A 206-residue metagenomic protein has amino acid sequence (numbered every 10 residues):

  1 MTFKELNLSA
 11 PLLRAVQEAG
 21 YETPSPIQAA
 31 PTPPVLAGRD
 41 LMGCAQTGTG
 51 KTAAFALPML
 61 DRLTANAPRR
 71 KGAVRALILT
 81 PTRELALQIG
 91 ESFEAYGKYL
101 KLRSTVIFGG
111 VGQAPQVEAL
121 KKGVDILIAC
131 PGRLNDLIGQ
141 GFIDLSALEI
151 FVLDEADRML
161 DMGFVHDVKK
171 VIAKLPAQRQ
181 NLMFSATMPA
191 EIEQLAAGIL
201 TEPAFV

Functional and structural regions predicted by a protein language model:
M1-C44, D154: Conserved pre-motif I regulatory segment
E5, A10-Y21, R69-G139, A147-I150 (+2 more regions): Conserved nucleic-acid-binding Ia/Ib motif block in the N-terminal RecA-like helicase ATPase lobe
A29-L41, T52-R70, L87, S92-Y96 (+2 more regions): Walker A/P-loop NTP-binding motif
V35, R70-G72, D144, L175: Short, flexible hinge/linker loops that cap or flank conserved catalytic cores
A45-T49: The conserved Walker
A56, I78-T80, I128, D161 (+1 more regions): Hydrophobic beta-strand core positions in alpha/beta domains
D144-L153, D157-V206: Post-DEXD/H (motif II) to motif III coupling segment of the RecA-like Helicase ATP-binding lobe
